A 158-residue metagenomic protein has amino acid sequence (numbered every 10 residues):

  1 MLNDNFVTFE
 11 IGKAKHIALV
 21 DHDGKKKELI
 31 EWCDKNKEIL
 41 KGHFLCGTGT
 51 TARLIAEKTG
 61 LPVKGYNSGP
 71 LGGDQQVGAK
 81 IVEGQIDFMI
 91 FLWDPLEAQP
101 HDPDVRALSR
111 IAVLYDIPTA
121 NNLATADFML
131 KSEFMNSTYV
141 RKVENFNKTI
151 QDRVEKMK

Functional and structural regions predicted by a protein language model:
H16-I17, E38-L45, Y115-I117: Short active-site oxyanion
G42-T51, I55: Short internal beta-strands
F44, L61-G72, V140-V143: Short hydrophobic/aromatic-enriched beta-strand-loop microsegments
L45, L108-M129: Short, acidic/small-residue loops that bind anionic groups at enzyme active sites
L45-T48, G65-N67, F91, T119-L123: General beta-strand structural signal in soluble alpha/beta enzymes
D74-L114: Mid-chain, well-packed structural core segment of small domains
A124-K156: Short, glycine-/small-residue-rich phosphate/pyrophosphate-handling segment
